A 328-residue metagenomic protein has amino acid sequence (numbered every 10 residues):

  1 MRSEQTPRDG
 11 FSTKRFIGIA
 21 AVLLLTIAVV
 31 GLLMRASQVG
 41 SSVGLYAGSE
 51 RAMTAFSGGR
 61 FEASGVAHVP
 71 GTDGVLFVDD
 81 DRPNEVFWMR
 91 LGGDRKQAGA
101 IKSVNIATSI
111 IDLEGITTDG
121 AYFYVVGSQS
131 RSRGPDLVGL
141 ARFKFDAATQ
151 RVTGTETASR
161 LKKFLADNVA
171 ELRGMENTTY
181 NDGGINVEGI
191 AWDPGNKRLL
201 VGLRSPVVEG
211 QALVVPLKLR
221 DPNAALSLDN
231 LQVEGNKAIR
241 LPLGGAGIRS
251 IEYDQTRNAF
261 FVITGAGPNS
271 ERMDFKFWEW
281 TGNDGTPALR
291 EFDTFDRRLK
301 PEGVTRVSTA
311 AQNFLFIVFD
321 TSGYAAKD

Functional and structural regions predicted by a protein language model:
M1-E4: N-terminal intrinsically disordered, acidic low-complexity segments at the extreme N-terminus
R8-L23: N-terminal Sec-pathway targeting helices
R15-G18, V29-D328: Sequence/structural signature of beta-propeller domains
L23-V29: Core hydrophobic alpha-helical membrane-spanning segments
